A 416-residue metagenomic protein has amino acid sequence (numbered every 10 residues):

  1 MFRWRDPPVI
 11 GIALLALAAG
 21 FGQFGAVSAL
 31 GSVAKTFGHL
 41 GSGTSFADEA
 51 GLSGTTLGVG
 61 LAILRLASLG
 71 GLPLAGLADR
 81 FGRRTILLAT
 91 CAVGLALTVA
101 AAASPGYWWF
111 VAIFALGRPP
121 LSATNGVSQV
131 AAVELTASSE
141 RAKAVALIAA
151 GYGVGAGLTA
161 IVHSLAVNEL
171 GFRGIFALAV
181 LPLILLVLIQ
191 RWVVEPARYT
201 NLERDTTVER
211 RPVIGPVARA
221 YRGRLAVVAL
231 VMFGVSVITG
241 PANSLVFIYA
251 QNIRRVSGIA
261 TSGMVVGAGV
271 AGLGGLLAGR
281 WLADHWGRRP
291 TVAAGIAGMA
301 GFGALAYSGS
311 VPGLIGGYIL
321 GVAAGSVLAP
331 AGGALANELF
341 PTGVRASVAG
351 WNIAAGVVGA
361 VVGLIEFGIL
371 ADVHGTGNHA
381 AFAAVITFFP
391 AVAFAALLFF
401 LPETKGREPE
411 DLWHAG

Functional and structural regions predicted by a protein language model:
V27-S28, R222-L273: Extracytoplasmic gate region of multi-pass secondary transporters
L30-S68, I259-A260: Extracellular/periplasmic helix-loop-helix junction of adjacent transmembrane segments in MFS-like secondary
V59-A75, V266-A278: Central cavity-lining transmembrane alpha-helices of secondary-active solute carriers, predominantly the Major
L69-P105, W286-R289: Conserved MFS/SLC helix-loop-helix module at the cytosolic interface between two early adjacent transmembrane helices
A102-I113, E169, Y307-G317: Helix-loop junctions at membrane interfaces in 12-TM secondary transporters
I113-A150: Cytoplasmic helix-loop-helix junction between adjacent transmembrane helices in 12-TM secondary transporters
E140-V167, N352-L364: Glycine-rich segments within core transmembrane alpha-helices of 12-TM secondary carriers
A283, G287-G332: C-terminal transmembrane helical hairpin of 12-TM major facilitator-type secondary transporters
